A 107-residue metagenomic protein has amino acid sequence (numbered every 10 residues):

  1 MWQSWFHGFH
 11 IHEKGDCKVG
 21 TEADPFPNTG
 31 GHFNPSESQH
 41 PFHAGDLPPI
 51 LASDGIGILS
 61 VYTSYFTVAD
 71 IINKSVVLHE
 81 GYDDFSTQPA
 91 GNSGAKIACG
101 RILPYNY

Functional and structural regions predicted by a protein language model:
M1-Y107: N-terminal leader/targeting pre-sequences
